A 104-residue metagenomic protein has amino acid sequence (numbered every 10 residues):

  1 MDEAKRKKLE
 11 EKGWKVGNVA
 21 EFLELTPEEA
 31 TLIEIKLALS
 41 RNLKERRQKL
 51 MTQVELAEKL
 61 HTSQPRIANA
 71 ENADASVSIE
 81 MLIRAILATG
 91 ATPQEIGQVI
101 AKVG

Functional and structural regions predicted by a protein language model:
M1-A38, I100-G104: N-terminal flexible/basic segments that precede or flank functional cores
K12, L39-E55, R84: Short basic helix-loop element that most often maps to the first helix and adjoining turn of HTH DNA-binding modules
A38-L39, T62: Alpha-helix N-cap/N′ positions at the starts of helices
K49-N69: Short alpha-helical DNA-recognition segment
N72-A73, A101: Residue-level detection of the helix-turn-helix DNA-binding "recognition helix"
S78-Q98: DNA major-groove recognition helix of helix-turn-helix/homeodomain DNA-binding modules
